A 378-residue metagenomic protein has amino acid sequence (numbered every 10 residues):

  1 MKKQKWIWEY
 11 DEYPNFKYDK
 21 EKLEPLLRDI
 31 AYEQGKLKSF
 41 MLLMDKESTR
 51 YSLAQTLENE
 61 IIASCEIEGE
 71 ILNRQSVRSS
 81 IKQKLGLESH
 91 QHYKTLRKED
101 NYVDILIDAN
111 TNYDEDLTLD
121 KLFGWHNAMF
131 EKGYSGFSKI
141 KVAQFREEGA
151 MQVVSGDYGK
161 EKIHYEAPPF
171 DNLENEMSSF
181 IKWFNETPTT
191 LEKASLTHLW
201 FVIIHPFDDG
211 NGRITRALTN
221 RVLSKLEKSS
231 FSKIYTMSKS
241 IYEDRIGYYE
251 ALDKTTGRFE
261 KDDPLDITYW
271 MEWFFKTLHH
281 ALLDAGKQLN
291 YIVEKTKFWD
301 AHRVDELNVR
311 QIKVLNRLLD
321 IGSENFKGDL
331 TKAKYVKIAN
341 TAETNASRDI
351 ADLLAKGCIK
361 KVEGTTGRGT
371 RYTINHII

Functional and structural regions predicted by a protein language model:
M1-I378: FIC/Doc superfamily catalytic core
